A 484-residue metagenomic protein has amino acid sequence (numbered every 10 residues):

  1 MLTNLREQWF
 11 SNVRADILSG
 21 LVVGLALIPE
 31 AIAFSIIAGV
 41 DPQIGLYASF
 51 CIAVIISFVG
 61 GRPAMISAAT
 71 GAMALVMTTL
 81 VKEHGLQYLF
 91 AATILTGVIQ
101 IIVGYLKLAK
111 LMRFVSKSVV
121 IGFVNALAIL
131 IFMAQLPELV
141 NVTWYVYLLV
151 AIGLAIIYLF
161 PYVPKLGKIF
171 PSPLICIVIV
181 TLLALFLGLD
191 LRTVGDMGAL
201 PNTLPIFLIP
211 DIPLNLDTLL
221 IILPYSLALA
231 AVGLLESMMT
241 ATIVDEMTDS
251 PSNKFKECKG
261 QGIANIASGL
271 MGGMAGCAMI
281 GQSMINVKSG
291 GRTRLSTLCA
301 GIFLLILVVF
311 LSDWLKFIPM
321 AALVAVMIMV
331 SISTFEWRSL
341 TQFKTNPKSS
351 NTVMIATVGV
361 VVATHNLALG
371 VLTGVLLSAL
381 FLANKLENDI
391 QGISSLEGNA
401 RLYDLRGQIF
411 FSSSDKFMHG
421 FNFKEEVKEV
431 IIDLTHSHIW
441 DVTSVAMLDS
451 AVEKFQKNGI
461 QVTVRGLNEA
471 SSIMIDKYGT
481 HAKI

Functional and structural regions predicted by a protein language model:
L2, T78-K82, M284-I285, S289-R292 (+4 more regions): Transmembrane alpha-helical segments and their short flanking loops that form helix-hairpins/helix-helix interfaces
T3-E7, A53-P63, Q100-R113, A155-K165 (+3 more regions): C-terminal ends of transmembrane helices
L5-A15, L21, L25-P63, L216-L295: Membrane-embedded helical hairpins/re-entrant loop segments and their flanking transmembrane helices within multi-pass
R14-L139: Early transmembrane hairpin of solute transport permeases
E30-I44, K110, Q135-L235, M239 (+3 more regions): Flexible hinge motifs at transmembrane-helix junctions and intramembrane kinks/re-entrant loops in multi-pass membrane
A68-A72, V76, L86-M112, S116-K117 (+2 more regions): Helix-loop-helix junctions within the multi-pass membrane cores of secondary transporters/permeases
V115-M133, F170-T181, A322-I328: Pore- or pathway-lining transmembrane helices of multi-pass membrane proteins that form conduits for solutes/ions
S333-H481: The feature marks cytosolic C-terminal regulatory regions of anion transporters and related permeases
